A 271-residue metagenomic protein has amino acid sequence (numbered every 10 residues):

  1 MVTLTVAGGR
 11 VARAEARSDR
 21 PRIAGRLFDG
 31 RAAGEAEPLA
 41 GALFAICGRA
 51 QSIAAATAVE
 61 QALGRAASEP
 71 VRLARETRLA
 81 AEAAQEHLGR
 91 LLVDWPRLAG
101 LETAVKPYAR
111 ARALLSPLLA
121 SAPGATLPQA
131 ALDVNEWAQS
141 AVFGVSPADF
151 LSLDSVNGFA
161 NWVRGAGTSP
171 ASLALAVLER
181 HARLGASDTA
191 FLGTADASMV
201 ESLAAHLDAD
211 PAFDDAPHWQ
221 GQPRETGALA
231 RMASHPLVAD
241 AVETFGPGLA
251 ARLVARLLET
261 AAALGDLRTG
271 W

Functional and structural regions predicted by a protein language model:
M1-W271: Active-site bordering "gate/hinge" segments that shape substrate access to catalytic or cofactor-binding pockets
